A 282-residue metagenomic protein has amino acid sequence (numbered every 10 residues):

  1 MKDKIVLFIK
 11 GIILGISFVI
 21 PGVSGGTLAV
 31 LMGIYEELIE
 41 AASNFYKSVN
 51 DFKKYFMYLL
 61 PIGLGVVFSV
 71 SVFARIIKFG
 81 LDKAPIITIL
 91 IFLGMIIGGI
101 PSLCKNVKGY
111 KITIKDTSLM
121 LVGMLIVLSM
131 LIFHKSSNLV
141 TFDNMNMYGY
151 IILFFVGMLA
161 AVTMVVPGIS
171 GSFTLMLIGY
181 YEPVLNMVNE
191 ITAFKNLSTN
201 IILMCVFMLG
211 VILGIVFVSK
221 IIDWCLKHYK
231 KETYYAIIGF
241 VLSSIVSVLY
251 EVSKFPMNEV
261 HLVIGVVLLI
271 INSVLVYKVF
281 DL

Functional and structural regions predicted by a protein language model:
K2-L14, K53-V162, I201-I202, V206-L282: Juxtamembrane transmembrane-helix boundary motif
D3, K10-G33: N-terminal phosphate-binding or glycine-rich loops at protein starts, especially the Walker A/P-loop of NTPases
I13-V23, M158-S172: Transmembrane alpha-helix interface/packing and boundary motifs in multi-pass membrane proteins, characterized by
F18, T27-K47, G171-K195: Interfacial segments of multi-pass membrane proteins
V19, F45, K83, V165-V166 (+2 more regions): Alpha-helical structural context
I20, E36, A42, Y46-N50 (+5 more regions): Structural signal for hydrophobic packing residues in well-ordered secondary-structure cores of soluble enzyme domains
